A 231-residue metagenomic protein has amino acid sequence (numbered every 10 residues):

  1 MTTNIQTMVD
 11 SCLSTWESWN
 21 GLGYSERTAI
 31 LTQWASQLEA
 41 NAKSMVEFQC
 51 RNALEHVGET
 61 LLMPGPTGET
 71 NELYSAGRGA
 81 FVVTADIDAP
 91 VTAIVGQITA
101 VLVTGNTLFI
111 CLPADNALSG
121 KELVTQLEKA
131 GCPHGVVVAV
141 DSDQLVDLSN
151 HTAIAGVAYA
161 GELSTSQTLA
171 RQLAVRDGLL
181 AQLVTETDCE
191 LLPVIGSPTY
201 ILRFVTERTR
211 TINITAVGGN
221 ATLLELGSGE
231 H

Functional and structural regions predicted by a protein language model:
M1-A42, T211-N213, E225-G227: N-terminal alpha-helical segment of soluble enzymes
T7, L54-V57, L62-A85, A130-H231: Conserved NAD(P)+-binding/catalytic subdomain of aldehyde/semialdehyde dehydrogenases
W16, L112-D115, G161: Structured beta->alpha junctions
S18-R78, V83-D88, T99: Long, K/E/R/D-enriched contiguous segments that form extended
R27, G105, V157: Residue-level signal for inorganic ion chemistry
I30-L31, L112, L169: Short hydrophobic alpha-helical segments that form membrane-spanning helices or hydrophobic packing faces of helical
L62-A130: Conserved small-residue-rich beta-alpha loop and adjacent elements that most often cradle the phosphate/pyrophosphate
